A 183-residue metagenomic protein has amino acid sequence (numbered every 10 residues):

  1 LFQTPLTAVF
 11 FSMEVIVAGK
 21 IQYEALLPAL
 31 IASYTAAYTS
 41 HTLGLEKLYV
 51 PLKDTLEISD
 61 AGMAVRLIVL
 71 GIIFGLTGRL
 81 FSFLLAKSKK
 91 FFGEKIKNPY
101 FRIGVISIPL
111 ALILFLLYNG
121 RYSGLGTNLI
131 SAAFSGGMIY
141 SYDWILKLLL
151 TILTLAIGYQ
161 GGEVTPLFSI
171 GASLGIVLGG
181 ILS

Functional and structural regions predicted by a protein language model:
L1-S183: Alpha-helical transmembrane segments and immediately membrane-proximal extracytoplasmic
